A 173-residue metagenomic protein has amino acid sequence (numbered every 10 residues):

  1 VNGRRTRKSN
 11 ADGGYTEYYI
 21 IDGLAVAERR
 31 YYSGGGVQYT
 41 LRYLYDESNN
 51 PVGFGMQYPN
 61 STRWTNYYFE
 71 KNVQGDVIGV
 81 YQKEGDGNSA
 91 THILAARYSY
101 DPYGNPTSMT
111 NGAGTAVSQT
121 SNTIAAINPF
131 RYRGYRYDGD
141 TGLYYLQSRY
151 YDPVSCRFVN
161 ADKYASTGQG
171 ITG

Functional and structural regions predicted by a protein language model:
V1-K8, I20-R29, Y45-F54, K71-G79 (+3 more regions): A short glycine-rich beta-turn/N-cap micro-motif
V1-R4, D12-Y19, G36-L44, R63-K71 (+5 more regions): A structural detector for short beta-strand units
T6-Y15, A25-A27, Y32-Q38, P51-G53 (+7 more regions): Extended charged/polar low-complexity repeat regions
M56-N60, T123, R131: A short, mixed-charge helix-start or loop-turn motif at secondary-structure junctions
Y58, G134-R136, Y150: Short, flexible loop/turn elements at secondary-structure junctions
E84-D86, T91-G114, D140-L143, Q147-R149 (+1 more regions): Short turn/helix-capping motifs enriched in Asx and small/polar residues
G112-A113, Q119-I127: Gly/Ser-enriched beta-turn/beta-hairpin loop segments
